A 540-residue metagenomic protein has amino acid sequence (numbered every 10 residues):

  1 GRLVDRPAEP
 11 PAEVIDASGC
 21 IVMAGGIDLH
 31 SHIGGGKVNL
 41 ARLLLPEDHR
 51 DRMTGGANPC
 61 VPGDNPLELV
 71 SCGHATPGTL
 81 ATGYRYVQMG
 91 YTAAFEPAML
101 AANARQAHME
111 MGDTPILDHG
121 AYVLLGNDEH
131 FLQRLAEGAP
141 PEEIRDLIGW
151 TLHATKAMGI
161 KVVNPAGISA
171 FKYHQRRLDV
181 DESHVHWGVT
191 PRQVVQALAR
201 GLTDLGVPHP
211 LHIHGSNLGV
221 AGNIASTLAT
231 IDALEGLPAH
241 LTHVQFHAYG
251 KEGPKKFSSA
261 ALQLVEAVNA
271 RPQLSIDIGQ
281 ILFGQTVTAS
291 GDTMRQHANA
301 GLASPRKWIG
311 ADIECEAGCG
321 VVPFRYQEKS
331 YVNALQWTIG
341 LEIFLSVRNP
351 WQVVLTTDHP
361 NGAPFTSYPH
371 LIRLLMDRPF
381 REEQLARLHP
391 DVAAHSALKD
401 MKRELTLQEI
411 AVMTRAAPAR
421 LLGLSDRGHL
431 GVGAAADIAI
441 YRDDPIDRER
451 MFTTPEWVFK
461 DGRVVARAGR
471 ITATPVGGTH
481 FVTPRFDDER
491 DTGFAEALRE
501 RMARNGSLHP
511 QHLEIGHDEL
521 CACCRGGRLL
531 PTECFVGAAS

Functional and structural regions predicted by a protein language model:
G1-G25, L40-L43: Histidine-rich, glycine-flanked metal-binding segment
P7-E9, H32-G35, R42-A93, G215 (+3 more regions): Active-site microenvironment of metallo-dependent hydrolases
A12-E13, T92-A94, L117-Y122, M158-G159 (+6 more regions): Structural motif
M23-H30, F95-P97, T242-H243, D277 (+1 more regions): Active-site neighborhood of phospho(di)ester-bond hydrolases with catalytic His/Asp-centered motifs
G26-S183, D518-E519: Divalent-metal coordination cores built from histidine and acidic residues
G34, A102-R105, N127-F131, G167-F171 (+9 more regions): Flexible loop/turn segments at secondary-structure boundaries
D118-G126, D232-H243, P379-F380: Acidic, His- and aromatic-enriched active-site or binding-groove loops in soluble protein domains that engage sugars
A139-N164, I168-V353: Histidine/acidic residue-rich metal-binding segments in metalloenzymes
